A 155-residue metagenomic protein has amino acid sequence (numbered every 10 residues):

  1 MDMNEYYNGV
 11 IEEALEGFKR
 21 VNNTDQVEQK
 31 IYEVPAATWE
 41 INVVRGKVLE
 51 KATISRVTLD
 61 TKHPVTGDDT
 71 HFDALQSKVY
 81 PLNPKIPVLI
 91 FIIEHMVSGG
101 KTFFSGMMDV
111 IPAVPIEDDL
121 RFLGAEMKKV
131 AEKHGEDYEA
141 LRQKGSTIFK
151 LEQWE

Functional and structural regions predicted by a protein language model:
M1-G67: Gly/Pro-rich turn-and-neighbor structural signature
E13-A14, G46, P87, I111 (+2 more regions): Residue-level detector of solvent-exposed, low-hydrophobicity positions
A14, A36-A37, A52, A74 (+5 more regions): A sequence-composition feature that detects small, non-aromatic residues
K19, K30, K47, K51 (+8 more regions): Context-gated lysine
D25-K30, P35-E40, E50-T53, H71-D73 (+4 more regions): Generic structural motif recognizing short loop/turn segments at the entrances and edges of beta-strands
R56-L123: Aromatic- and glycine-enriched beta-alpha-beta binding-site module
S98-E155: Long, contiguous internal "core" modules enriched in hydrophobic/ aromatic residues
